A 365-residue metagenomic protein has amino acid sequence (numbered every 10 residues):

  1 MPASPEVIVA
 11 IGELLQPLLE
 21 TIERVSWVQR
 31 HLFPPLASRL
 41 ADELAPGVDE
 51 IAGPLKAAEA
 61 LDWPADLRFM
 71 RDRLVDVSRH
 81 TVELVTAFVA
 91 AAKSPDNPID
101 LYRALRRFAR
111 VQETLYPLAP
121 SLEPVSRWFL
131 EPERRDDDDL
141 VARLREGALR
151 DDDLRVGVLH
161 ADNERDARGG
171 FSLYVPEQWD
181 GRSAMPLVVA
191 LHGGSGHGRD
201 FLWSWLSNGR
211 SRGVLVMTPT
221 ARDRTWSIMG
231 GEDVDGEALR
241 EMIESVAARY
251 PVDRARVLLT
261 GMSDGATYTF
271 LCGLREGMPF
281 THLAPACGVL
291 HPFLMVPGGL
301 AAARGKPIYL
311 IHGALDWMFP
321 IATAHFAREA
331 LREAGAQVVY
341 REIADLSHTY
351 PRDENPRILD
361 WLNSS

Functional and structural regions predicted by a protein language model:
M1-M185: A domain-start/cap signature at the N-terminus of enzymes
P176, A190-G194, P219-R222, T260-D264 (+3 more regions): Active-site-proximal beta-strand/loop segments in catalytic clefts of secreted hydrolases
E177-S183, S227-S263: Gly/Ser-rich "nucleophile elbow"/oxyanion-hole loop immediately N-terminal to the catalytic nucleophile in hydrolases
W179-I228, P292, W317: Short substrate-entry loop that stabilizes the transition state in hydrolases
A184-L187, R212-V216, D253-R256, M278-H282 (+2 more regions): Loop/turn elements at helix/coil->beta-strand transitions in domains of secreted/extracellular proteins
F201, A247-A248, A255-R304: Primarily recognizes the serine-hydrolase "nucleophile elbow" in alpha/beta-hydrolase and SGNH/GDSL folds
G288-L359: The feature captures the conserved acid-bearing segment of alpha/beta-hydrolase catalytic domains
